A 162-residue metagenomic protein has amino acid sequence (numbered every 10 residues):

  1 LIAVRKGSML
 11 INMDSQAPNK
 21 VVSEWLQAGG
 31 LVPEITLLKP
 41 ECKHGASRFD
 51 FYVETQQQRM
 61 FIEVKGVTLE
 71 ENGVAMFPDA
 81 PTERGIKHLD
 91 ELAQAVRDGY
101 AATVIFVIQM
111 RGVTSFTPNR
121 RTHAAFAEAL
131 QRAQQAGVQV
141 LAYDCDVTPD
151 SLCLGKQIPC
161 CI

Functional and structural regions predicted by a protein language model:
L1-I11, G155: OB-fold/S1-family single-stranded nucleic acid-binding modules
S8-P40: Acidic-basic catalytic patches of nuclease active cores, encompassing PD-(D/E)XK and other metal-cofactor nuclease
K39-E41, A46, T55, Q94: Accessory, non-ATPase domains that flank or precede helicase/AAA+ motor cores in DNA-metabolism machines
C42-G45, P81-I86: Active-site glycine- and acidic-residue-rich loops that bind and position anionic ligands or nucleotide-like cofactors
F49-D79, E91-L92: Conserved catalytic cores of phosphodiester-cleaving nucleases, focusing on short active-site segments
K65, G73-E83, A93-T122, D144: Nucleic-acid nuclease catalytic cores
I86-Q94, A125-A129: A short, acidic, amphipathic alpha-helical segment used as a generic capping/interface helix at domain edges
M110-I162: Domain-level recognition of nuclease-like catalytic cores that cleave nucleotide substrates
